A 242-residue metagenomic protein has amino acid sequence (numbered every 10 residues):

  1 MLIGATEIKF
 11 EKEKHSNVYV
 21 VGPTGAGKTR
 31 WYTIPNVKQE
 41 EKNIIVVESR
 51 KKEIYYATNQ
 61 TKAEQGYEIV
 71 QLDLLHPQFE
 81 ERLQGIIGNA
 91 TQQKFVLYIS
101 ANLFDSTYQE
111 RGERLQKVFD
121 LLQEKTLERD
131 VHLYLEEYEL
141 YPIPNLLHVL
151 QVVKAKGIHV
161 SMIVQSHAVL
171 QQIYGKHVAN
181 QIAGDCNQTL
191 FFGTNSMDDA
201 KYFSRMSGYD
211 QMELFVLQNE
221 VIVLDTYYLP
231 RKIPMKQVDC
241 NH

Functional and structural regions predicted by a protein language model:
L2-Y108: Switch/coupling segment of Walker-type NTPase motor domains
V18-A26, Y32-N36, R50, L103-E213 (+1 more regions): Conserved P-loop NTPase motor cores
T61-Y67, M206-F215: P-loop/Walker A phosphate-binding loop and immediately adjacent motor/lid segment at beta-alpha junctions
L217-N219: Tight coil/turn sites that cap or link beta-strands
I222-V223: C-terminal regulatory/interaction module of P-loop NTP-utilizing enzymes
